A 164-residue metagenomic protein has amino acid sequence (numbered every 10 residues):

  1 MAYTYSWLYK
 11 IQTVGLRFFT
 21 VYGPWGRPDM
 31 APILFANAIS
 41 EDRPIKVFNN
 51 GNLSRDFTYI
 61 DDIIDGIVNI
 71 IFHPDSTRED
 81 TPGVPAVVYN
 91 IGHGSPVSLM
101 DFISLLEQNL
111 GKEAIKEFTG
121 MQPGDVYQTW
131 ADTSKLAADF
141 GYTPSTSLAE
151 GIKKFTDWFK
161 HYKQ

Functional and structural regions predicted by a protein language model:
M1-V14, I39-E41: Active-site Tyr-X1-5-Lys
S6-L8, G26, T81: Active-site "gating" loop of Rossmann-like NAD(P)-dependent oxidoreductase/epimerase domains
K10, G26, N109-E113: Proline-centered turn/helix-capping motifs that create local helix->coil transitions or kinks
I11-A31, S54: Flexible, glycine-rich beta-alpha linker
N37-Q164: C-terminal substrate-binding subdomain of Rossmann-fold SDR/epimerase-dehydratase oxidoreductases
